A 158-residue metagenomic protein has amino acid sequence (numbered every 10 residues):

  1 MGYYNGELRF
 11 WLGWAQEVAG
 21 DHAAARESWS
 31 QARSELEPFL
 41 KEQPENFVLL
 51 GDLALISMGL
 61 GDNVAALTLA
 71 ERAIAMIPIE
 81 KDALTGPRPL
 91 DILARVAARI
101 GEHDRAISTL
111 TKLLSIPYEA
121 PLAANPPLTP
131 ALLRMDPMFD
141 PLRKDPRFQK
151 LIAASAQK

Functional and structural regions predicted by a protein language model:
M1-K158: Alpha-helical protein-protein interaction modules
